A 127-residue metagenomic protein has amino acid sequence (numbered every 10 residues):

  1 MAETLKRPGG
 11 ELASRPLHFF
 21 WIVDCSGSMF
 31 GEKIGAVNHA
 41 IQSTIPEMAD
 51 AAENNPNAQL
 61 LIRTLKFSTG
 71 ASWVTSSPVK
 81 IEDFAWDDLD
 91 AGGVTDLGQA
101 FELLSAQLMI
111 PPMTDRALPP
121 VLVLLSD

Functional and structural regions predicted by a protein language model:
M1-F20, C25-G35, M109-R116: Acidic, polar low-complexity linker/tail segments
E3-A13, L61-S72, D96, A100: Short N-terminal helix-initiation segments at or just after the protein's N-terminus
L17, G27-Q59: …and closely analogous acidic/polar surface helices at protein-protein or active-site interfaces in A-domain-like
I22-S26, V37, T64, L104 (+1 more regions): DG-centered beta-turn motif at the end of beta-strands
A49-D50, N54-N57, S77, M113 (+1 more regions): A generic "cationic amphipathic patch" detector
N57-D88: Short beta-strand-loop
T69-P78, A117-V123, D127: A broadly tuned preference for mixed-charge, low-complexity surface segments
S72, D83-P119: Von Willebrand factor
